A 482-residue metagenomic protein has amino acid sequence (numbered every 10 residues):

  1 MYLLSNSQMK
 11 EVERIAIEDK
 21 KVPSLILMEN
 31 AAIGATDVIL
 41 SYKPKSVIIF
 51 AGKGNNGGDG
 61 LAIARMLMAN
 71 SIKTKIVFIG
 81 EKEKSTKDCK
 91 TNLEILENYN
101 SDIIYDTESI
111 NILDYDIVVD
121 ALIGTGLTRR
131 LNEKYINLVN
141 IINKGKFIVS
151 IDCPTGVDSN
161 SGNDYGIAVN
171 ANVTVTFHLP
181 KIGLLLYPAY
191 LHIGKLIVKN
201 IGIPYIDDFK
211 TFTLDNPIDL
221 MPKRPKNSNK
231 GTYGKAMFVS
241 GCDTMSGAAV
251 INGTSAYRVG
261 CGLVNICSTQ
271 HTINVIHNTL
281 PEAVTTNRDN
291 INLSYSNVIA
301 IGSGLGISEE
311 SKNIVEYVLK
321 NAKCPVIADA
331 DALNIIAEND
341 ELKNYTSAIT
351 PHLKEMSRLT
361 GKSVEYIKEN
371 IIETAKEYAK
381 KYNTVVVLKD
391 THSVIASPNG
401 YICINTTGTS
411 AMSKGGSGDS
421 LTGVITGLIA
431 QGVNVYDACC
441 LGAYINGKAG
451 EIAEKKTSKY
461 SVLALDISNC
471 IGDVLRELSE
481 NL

Functional and structural regions predicted by a protein language model:
M1-I76, T86, L184-P325, A330 (+3 more regions): Small-residue (G/A/S/T)-rich helix-start motifs and N-terminal tracts that mark the onset
T36-L122, R130-I151: Nucleotide and nucleotide-moiety/phosphate-recognizing core
L93, Y135-V139, A171, V315 (+1 more regions): Amphipathic alpha-helical segments in well-structured domains
I112-D116, I142, A168, L293-S294 (+2 more regions): A short, aliphatic-rich alpha-helical micro-motif
D116-I117, L122-F209: Internal gly/pro-rich beta-alpha loop/helix module that stabilizes soluble enzyme cofactors or their anionic handles
